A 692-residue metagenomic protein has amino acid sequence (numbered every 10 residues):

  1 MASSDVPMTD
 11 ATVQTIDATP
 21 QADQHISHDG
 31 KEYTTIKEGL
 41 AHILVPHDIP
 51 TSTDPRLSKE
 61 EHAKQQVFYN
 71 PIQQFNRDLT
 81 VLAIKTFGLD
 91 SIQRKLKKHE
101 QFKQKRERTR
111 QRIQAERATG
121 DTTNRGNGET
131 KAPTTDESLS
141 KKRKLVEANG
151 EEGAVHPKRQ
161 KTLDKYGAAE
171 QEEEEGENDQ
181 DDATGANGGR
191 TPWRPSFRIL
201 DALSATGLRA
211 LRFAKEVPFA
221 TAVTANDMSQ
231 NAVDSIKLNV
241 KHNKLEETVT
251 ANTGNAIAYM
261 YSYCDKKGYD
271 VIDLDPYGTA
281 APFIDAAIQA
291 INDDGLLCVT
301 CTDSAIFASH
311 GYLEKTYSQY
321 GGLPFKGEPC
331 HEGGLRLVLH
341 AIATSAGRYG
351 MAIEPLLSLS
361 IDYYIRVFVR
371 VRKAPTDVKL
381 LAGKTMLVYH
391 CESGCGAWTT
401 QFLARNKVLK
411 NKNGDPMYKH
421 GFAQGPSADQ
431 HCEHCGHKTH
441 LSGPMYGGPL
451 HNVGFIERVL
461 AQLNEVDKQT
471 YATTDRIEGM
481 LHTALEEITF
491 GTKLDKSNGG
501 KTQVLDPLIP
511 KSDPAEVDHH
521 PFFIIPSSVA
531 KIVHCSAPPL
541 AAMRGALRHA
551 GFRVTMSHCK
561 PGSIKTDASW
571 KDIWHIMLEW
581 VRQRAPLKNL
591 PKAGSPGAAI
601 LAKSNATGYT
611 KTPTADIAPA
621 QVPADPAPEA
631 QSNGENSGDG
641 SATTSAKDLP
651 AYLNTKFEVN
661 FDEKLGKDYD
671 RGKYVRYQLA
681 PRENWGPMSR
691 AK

Functional and structural regions predicted by a protein language model:
M1-K692: SAM-dependent transferase fold signal centered on methyltransferase-like domains, encompassing both Class I
